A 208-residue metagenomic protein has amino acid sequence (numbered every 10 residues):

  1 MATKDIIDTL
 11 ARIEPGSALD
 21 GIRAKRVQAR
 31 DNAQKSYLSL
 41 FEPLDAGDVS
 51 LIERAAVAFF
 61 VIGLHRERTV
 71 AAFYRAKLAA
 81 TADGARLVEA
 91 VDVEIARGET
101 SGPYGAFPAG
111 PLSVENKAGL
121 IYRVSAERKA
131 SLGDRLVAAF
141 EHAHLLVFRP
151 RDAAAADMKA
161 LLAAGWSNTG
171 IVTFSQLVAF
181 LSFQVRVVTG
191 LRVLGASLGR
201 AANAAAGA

Functional and structural regions predicted by a protein language model:
M1-A208: Hydrophobic alpha-helical segments
